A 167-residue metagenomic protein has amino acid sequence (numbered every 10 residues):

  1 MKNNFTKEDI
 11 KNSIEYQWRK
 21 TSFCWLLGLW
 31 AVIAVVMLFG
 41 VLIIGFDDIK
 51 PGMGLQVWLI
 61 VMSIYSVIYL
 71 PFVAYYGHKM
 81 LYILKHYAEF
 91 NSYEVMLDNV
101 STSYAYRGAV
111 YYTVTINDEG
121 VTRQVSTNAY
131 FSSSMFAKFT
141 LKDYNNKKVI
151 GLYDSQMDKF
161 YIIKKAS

Functional and structural regions predicted by a protein language model:
M1-K11: Short, charged cytosolic
N3, Y93-V95, R123-A129: Generic detection of short hydrophobic beta-strand segments and adjacent strand-loop junctions
K11-Y87: Alpha-helical transmembrane spans
H86-N91, E119-T122, S167: Exposed regions on extracellular, virion, or secretory-pathway luminal proteins
Y87-G108: Structural detector for short beta-strands of small beta-barrel domains
V95-L97, V114-I116, V125, V149-G151 (+1 more regions): Hydrophobic beta-strand residues in large extracellular and virion-surface proteins
A105-Y130: OB-fold (S1/OB) nucleic-acid-binding surfaces
A129-S167: A membrane-cytosol interface segment of integral membrane proteins
